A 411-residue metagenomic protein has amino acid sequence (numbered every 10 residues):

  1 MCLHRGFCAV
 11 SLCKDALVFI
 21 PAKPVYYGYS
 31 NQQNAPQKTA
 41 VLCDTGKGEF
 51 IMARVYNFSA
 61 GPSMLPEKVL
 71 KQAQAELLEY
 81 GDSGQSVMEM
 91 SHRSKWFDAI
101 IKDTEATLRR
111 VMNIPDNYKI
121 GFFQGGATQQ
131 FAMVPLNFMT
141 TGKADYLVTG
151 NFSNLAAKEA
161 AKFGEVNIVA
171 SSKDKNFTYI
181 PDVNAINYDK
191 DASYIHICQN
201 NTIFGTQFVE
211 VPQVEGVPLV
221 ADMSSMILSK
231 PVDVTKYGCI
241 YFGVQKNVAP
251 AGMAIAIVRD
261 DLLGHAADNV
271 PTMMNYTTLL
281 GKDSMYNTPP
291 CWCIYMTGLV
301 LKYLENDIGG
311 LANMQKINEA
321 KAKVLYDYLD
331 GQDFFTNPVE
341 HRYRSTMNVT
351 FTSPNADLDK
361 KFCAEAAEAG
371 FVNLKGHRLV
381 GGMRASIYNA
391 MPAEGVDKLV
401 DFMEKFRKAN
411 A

Functional and structural regions predicted by a protein language model:
V18, Y26-I51: Short, Lys/Arg-enriched N-terminal segments with co-localized hydrophobic residues within the first ~10-30 amino acids
A53-V55, E368, G381-A411: PLP-dependent enzyme catalytic core of the Aspartate aminotransferase-like
R54-E105: A glycine-/small-polar-enriched, mobile loop at the entrance of the PLP active site in fold-type I
G61, A160, S171-I227: Active-site phosphate-binding strand-loop segment of PLP-dependent enzymes
S83-Q130, N137, N151, E159: Conserved N-terminal alpha-helix of the aminotransferase class I/II PLP-enzyme fold
T128-I195: PLP-dependent aminotransferase-like
C239, V244-Y326, E340, A409-A411: Active-site C-terminal subdomain of aminotransferase-like
F335-E365: Conserved PLP-binding catalytic core of the aspartate aminotransferase-like
